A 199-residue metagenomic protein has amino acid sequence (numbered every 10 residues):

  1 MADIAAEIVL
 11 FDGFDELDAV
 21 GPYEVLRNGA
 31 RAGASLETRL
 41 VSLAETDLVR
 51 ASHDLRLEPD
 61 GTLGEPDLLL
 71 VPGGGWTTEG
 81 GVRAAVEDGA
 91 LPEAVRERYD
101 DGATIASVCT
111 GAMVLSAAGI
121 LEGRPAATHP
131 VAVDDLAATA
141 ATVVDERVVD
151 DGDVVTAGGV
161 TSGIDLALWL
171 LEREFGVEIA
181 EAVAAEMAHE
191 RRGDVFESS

Functional and structural regions predicted by a protein language model:
M1-I105, M113-A117, V143-D145, I164 (+1 more regions): Extended, subdomain-level signal for the structured scaffold at the beginning of enzyme domains
D47, V114, V131-A132, G152-D153: Short secondary-structure capping/turn micro-motifs that flank functional sites
V82-G89, A127, V131, G158-T161: Residues at secondary-structure transition points
I105-A106, A127, V144, V155: Structural detector of well-ordered beta-strand residues that form the stable sheet scaffold of enzyme domains
A117, E146, G152, T156: Catalytic cysteine-centered active loop of the rhodanese-like fold, especially the PTP/DSP P-loop
L121-V148: A conserved active-site-flanking secondary-structure segment within enzyme catalytic domains
